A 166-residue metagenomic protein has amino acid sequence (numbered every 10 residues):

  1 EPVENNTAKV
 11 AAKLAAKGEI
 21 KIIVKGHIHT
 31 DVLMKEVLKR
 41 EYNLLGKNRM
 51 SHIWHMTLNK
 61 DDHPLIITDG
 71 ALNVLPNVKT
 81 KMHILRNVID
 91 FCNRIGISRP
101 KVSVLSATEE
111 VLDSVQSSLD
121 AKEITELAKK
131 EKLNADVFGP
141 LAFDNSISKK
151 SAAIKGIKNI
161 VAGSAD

Functional and structural regions predicted by a protein language model:
E1-D166: Anion-binding alpha/beta catalytic cores of soluble intermediary-metabolism enzymes, centered on
